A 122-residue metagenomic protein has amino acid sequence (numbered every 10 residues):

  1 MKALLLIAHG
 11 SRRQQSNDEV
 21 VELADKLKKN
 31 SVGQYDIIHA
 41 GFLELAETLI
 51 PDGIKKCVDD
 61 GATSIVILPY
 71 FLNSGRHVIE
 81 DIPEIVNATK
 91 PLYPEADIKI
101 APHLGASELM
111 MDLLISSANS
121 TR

Functional and structural regions predicted by a protein language model:
M1-R122: Active-site-proximal alpha-helix that buttresses catalytic centers in soluble enzyme cores
